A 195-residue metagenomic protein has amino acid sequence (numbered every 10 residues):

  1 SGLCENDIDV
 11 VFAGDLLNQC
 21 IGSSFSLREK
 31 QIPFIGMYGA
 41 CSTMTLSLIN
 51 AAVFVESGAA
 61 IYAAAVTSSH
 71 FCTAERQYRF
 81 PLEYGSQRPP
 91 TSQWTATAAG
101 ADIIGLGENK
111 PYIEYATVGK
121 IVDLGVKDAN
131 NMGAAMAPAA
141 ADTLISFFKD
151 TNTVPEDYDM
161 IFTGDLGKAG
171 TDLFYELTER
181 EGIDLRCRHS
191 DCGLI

Functional and structural regions predicted by a protein language model:
S1, M44-L48, A137-I145: Short, hydrophobic/amphipathic alpha-helical packing segments that form internal helix faces or helix-helix interfaces
S1-D9, T143-D157: Phosphate/pyrophosphate-binding loops at sites that engage ATP/ADP/AMP, CoA/4′-phosphopantetheine, polyphosphate
D9-V10, G14-N18, S23-Y62, S69 (+3 more regions): Claisen-condensing/thiolase-fold acyl-transfer catalytic domains that form or cleave C-C bonds in fatty acid
Q19, H70-Q77, D123-D128, K168: Short, mixed-charge aromatic SLiMs
C20-S24, C72-T73, Y115-V118: Short hydrophobic/aromatic-rich motifs at helix boundaries and adjacent loops
S26-P33, A52, E56, C72-W94: Cofactor- and metal-binding active-site motifs of prokaryotic enzymes that mediate redox/radical or nucleophilic
A59, T97, P155-D157: Short, well-ordered loop/turn elements at secondary-structure boundaries
P81-I145, D150-T153, C187-I195: Condensing-enzyme catalytic core mediating Claisen C-C bond formation in acyl metabolism
